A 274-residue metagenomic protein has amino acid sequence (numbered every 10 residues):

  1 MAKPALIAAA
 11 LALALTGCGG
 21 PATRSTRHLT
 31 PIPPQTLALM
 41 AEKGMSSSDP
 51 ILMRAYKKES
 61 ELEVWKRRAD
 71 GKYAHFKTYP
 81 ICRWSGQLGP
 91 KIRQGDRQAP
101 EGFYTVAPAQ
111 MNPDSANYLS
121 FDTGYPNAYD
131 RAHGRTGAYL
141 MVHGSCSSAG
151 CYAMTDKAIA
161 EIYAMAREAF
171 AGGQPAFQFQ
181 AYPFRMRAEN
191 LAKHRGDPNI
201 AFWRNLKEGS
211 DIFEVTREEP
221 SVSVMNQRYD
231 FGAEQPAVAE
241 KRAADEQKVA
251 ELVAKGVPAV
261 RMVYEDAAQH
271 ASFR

Functional and structural regions predicted by a protein language model:
M1-I7: Bacterial N-terminal signal peptides that target proteins for export
L15-G17: C-terminal motif of bacterial Sec signal peptides marking the signal peptidase cleavage site
G19-P21: Bacterial signal peptide processing site
T23-P33: Short, low-complexity, disordered segments immediately C-terminal to signal peptides in bacterial exported proteins
P34-L52, V64-K66, R83-Q94, E101-P108 (+2 more regions): N-terminal post-signal-peptidase region of extra-cytosolic proteins
R68-W84: Short Gly/aromatic-enriched secondary-structure transition segments
G95-D245: Exported/periplasmic cell-wall-interacting domains
M225-R274: Proline-rich, low-complexity linker regions of envelope-associated factors in Gram-negative bacteria
